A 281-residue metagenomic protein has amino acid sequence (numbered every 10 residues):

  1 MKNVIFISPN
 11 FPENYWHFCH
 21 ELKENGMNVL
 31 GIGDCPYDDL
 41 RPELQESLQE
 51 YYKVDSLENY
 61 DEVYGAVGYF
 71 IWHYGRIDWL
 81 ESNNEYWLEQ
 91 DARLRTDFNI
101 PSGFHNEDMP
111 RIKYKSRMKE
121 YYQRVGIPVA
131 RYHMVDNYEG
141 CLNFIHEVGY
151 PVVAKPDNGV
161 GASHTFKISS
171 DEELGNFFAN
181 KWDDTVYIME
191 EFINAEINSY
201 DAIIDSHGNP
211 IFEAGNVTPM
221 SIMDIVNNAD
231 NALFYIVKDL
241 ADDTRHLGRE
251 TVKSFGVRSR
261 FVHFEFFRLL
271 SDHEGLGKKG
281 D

Functional and structural regions predicted by a protein language model:
M1-E107: ATP-binding N-terminal substructure of ATP-dependent carboxylate-amine bond-forming enzymes
F11, Y15, W87, F166 (+2 more regions): Tryptophan-centric aromatic hotspots in well-structured domains and transmembrane helices
D39-P42, D61-Y64, P110-R117, A162-H164 (+1 more regions): Short, charged, surface-exposed secondary-structure boundary motifs
I77, V129, S259-F261: Short secondary-structure junction motifs
R111-N194, D205-N209, F234-H246: Active-site nucleotide/adenylate-binding loops and adjacent lid/helix of ATP-dependent enzymes
E191-V257, F261-H263, R268-K279: ATP-dependent carboxylate/phosphate-activation module, predominantly the ATP-grasp catalytic core and closely related
